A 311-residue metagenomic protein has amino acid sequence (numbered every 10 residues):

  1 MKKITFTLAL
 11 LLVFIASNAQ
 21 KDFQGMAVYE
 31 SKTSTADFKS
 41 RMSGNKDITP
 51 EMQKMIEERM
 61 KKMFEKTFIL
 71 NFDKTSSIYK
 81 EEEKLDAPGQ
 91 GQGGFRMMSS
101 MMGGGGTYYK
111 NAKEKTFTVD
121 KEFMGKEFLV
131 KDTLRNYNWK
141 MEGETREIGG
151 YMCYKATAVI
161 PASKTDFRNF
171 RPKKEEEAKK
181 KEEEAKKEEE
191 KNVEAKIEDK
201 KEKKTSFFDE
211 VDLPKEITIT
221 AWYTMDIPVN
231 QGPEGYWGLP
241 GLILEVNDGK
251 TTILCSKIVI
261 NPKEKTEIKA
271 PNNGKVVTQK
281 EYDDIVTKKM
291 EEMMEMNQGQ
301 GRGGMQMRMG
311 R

Functional and structural regions predicted by a protein language model:
M1, A19-Q20: Absolute protein N-terminus
M1-L8: Positively charged n-region of N-terminal signal peptides that target proteins for export
F6, A16, T75-S76: Intrinsically disordered, low-complexity segments enriched in Ser/Pro/Gly/Ala and basic residues
L10-N18: Hydrophobic h-region of N-terminal signal peptides that target proteins for export in Gram-negative bacteria
K21-R311: Extended soluble regions of mature proteins
